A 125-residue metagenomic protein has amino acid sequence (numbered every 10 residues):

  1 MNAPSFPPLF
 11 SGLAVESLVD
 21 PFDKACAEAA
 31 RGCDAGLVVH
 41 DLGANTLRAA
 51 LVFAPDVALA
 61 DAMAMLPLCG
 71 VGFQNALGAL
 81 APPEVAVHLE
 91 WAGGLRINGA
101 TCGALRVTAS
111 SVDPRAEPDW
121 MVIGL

Functional and structural regions predicted by a protein language model:
M1-P83, T101-C102, V107-D113: N-terminal lobe of the biotin/lipoate ligase/transferase fold
F6, G93-G94, P118-W120: N-terminal hydrophobic or amphipathic segments with adjacent small-residue motifs that include Sec signal peptides
G43, L89, G99, E117-D119: A short, structural micro-pattern
A49-L51, G93, I123-L125: A structural signal for short, well-ordered beta-strand segments
V87-G99, G103: Catalytic palm active-site di-aspartate
N98-G99, A109, I123-G124: A contiguous catalytic/ligand-binding core that recognizes phosphate-bearing ligands
P114-L125: Short, acidic (Asp/Glu-rich) active-site segment that either coordinates a divalent metal cofactor
